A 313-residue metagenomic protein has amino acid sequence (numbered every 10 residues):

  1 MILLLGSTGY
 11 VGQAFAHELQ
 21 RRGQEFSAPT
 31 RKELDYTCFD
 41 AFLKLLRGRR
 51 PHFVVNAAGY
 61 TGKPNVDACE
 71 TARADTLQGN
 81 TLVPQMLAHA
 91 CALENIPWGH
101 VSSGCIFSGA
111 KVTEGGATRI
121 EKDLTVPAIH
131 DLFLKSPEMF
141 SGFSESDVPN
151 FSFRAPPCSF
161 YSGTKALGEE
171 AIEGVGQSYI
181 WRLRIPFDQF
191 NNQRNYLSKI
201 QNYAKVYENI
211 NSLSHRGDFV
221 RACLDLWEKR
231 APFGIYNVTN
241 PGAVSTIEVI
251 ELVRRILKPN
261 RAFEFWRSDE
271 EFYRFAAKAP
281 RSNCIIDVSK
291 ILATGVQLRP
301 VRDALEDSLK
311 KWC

Functional and structural regions predicted by a protein language model:
M1-R22: N-terminal Rossmann NAD(P)H-binding glycine-rich loop of SDR-like oxidoreductase domains
A14, A222-D225, K229-K278, D307 (+1 more regions): Mid/C-terminal beta-alpha module of Rossmann-like enzyme folds, strongest in SDR-family dehydrogenases/epimerases
Q20, Q24-L45: Adenosine-cofactor binding site in Rossmann-like domains, unifying the SAM/SAH pocket of S-adenosylmethionine-dependent
T37, T71-M86, F151, A155 (+2 more regions): Glycine-rich NAD(P)-binding loop of the Rossmann-fold in SDR/ketoreductase-type enzymes
F39-T81, A92-L93: NAD(P)H-binding glycine-rich loop region in Rossmannoid oxidoreductase-like domains and their noncatalytic homologs
D123-I180, R184: Active-site Tyr-X1-5-Lys
E170-D218, D225: NAD(P)-dependent short-chain dehydrogenase/reductase
A279-C313: C-terminal amphipathic/interface module of NAD(P)-dependent oxidoreductases and related NAD-binding regulators
